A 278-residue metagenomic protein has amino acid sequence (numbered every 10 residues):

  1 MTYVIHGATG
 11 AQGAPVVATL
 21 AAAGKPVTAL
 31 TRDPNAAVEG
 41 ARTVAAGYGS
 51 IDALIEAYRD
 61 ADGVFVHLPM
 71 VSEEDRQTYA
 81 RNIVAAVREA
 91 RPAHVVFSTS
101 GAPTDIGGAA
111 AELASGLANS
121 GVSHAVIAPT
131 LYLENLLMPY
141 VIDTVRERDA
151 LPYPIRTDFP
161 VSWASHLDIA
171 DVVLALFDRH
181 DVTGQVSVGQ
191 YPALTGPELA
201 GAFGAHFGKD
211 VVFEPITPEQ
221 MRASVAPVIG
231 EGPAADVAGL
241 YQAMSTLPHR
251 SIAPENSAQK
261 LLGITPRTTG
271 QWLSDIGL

Functional and structural regions predicted by a protein language model:
T2-A37, G49-I55, R59-A61, L68-T78 (+4 more regions): Oxidoreductase cofactor-interface core, primarily capturing Rossmann-like NAD(P)-dependent enzymes
E39-G47: Active-site regions of enzymes building and remodeling cell-envelope glycoconjugates
G63-V66, I252: Short, basic/glycine-rich phosphate-binding loops at helix/coil junctions that contact nucleotide phosphates
R81: Conserved N-proximal alpha/beta basic substrate-recognition cap immediately N-terminal to, or forming the N-lobe
E219-L278: A hydrophobic C-terminal alpha-helical subdomain
